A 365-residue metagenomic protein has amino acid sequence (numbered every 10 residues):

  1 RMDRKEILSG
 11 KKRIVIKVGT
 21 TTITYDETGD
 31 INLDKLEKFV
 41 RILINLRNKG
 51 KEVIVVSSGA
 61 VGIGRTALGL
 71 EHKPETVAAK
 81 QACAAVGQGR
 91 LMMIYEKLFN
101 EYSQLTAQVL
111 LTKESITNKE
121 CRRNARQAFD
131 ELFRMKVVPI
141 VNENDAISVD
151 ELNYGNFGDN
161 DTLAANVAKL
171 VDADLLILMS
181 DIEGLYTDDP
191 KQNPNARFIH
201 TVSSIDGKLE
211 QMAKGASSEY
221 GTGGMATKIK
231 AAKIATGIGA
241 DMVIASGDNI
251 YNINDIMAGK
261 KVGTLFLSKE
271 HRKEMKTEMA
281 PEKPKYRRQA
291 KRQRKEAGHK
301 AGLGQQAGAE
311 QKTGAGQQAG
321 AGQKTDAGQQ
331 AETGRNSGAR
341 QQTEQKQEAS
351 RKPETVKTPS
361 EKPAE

Functional and structural regions predicted by a protein language model:
R1-K73, V77-L105, V109-K300, T358-E365: C-terminal catalytic "cap/lid" subdomain
A297-Q345, A349, P353: Long, intrinsically disordered low-complexity tandem-repeat segments
